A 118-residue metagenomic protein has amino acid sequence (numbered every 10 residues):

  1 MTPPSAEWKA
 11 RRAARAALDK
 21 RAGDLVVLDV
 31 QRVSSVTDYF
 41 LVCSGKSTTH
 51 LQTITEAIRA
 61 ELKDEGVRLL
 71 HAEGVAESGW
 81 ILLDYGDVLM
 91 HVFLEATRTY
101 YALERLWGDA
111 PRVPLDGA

Functional and structural regions predicted by a protein language model:
M1-V36, K46-I81, E95-T97, L103-A118: Polybasic/polar functional segments that serve as interface/processing modules
D38-F40: Catalytic metal-binding acidic patch
V42-S44: Short hydrophobic/aromatic beta-strand micro-patches that form the beta-sheet surface supporting nucleotide- or nucleic
L83-Y85: Active-site beta-strand termini and strand-to-loop segments that position acidic
